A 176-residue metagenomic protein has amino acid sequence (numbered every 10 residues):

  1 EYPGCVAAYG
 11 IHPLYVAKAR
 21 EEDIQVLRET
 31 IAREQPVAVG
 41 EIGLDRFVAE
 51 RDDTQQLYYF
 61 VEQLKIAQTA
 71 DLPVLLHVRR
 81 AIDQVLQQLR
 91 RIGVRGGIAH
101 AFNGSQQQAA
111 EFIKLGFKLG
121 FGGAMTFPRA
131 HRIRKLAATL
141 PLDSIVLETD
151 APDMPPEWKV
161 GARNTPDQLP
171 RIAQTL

Functional and structural regions predicted by a protein language model:
Y2-A17: Metal-cofactor-binding active-site regions of metalloenzymes
V6-A8, V39, L75, I98-H100 (+2 more regions): Structural detector of well-ordered beta-strand residues that form the stable sheet scaffold of enzyme domains
I11-P13, N103, G123-F127, A151-P152: Short, acidic/turn-prone active-site loops that include or flank metal/cofactor- and phosphate-binding residues
P13-L115, K135, L140, M154-D167: Divalent metal-binding pocket/active-site signature
I66, L169-L176: Mid-to-C-terminal alpha-helical segments outside catalytic/metal-binding sites
G116-A130: His/Asp/Glu-enriched short active-site or ligand-binding loop at hydrolase and phosphoryl-transfer sites
R134-K135, Q174: Active-site phosphate/pyrophosphate- and oxyanion-stabilizing loops and adjacent acidic/basic residues in soluble
